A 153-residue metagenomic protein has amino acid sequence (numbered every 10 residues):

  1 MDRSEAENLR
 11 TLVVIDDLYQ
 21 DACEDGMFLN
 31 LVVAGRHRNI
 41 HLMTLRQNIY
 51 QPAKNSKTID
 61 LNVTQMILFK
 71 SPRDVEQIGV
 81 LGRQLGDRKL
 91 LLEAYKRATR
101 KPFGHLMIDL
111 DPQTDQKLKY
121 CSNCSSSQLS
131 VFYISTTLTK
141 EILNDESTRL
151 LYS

Functional and structural regions predicted by a protein language model:
M1-E93: Conserved P-loop NTPase motor cores
E24, N30, Q65, Q77-S153: P-loop NTPase motor core of the ASCE superfamily
